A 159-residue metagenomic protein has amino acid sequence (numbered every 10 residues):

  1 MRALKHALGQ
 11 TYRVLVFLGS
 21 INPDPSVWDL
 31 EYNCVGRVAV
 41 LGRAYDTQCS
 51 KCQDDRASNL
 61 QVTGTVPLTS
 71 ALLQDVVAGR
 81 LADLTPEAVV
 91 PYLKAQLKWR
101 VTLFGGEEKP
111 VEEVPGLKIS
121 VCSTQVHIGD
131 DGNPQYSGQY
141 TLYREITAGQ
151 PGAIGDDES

Functional and structural regions predicted by a protein language model:
M1-S159: Intrinsically disordered, flexible peripheral segments
